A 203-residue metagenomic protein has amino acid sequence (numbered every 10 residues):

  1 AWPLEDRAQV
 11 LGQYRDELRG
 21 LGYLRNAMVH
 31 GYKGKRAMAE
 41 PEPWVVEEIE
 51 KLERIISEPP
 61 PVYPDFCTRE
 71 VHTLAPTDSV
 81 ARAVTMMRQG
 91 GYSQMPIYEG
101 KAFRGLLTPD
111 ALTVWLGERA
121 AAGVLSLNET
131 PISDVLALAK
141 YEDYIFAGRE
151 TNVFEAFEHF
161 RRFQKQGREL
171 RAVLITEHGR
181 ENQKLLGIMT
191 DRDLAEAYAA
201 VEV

Functional and structural regions predicted by a protein language model:
D6-P60: Charge-enriched, short contiguous segments at helix-coil
E17, G22-E40, G91-L127: Acidic (E/D-rich), amphipathic helical modules within compact regulatory domains
L52-E70, T108-L170, T190-V203: Tandem CBS (Bateman) regulatory domains
T73-A75: Short amphipathic
T77-V84, F157-E158: Short amphipathic alpha-helical segments
M87-G90, M95-L112, F160, R168-D193: A glycine-centered beta-loop-beta connector
